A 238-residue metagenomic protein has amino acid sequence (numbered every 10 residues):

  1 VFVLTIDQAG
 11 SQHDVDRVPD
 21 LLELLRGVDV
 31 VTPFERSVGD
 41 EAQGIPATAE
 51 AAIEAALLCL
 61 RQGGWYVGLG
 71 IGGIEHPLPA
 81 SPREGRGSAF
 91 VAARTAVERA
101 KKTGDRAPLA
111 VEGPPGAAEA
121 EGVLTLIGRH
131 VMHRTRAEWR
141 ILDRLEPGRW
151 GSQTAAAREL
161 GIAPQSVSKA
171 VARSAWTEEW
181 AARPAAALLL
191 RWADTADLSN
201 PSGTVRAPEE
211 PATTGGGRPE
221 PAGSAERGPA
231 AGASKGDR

Functional and structural regions predicted by a protein language model:
V1-E98: DNA-contacting interfaces and partner/effector-binding or oligomerization modules in DNA-centric proteins
H76-E84, K101-R129: Flexible, glycine/charge-rich interdomain/linker segments that couple and regulate nucleotide signaling catalytic cores
A118-W139, A186, L190-D194, L198-R206: Short, Lys/Arg-enriched anionic-surface-contact patches
E138-L145, A156: Short alpha-helical "packing" element that flanks the helix-turn-helix/winged-helix DNA-binding module
S152-L160: Short alpha-helical "recognition helix" segments of helix-turn-helix
S168-K169, R173: Key DNA-contacting residues within the recognition helix of helix-turn-helix
W180-E210, T214-R238: Intrinsically disordered, low-complexity basic tails/linkers immediately adjacent to helix-turn-helix/homeobox/MYB/SANT
